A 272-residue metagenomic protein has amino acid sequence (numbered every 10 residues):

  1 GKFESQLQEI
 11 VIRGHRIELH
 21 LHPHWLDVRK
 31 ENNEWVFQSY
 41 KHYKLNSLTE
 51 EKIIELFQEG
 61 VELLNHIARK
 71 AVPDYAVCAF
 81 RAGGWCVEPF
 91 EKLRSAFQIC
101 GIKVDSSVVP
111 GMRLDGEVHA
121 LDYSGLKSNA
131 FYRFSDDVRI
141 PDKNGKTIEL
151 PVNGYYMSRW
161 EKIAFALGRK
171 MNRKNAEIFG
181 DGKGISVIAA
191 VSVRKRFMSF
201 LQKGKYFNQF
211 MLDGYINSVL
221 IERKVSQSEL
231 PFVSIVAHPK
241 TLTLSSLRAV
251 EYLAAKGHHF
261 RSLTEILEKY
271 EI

Functional and structural regions predicted by a protein language model:
G1, L26-D27, P89, R113-L114 (+3 more regions): Flexible loop/turn segments at secondary-structure boundaries
G1-C86, G145-E149, G154-E161, F232: Metal-dependent polysaccharide deacetylase catalytic core of the NodB/CE4 family, i.e., the active-site-bearing domain
F3-Q8, F57-N65, R94, V219-R223 (+1 more regions): Generic structural signal for well-ordered alpha-helices, preferentially at hydrophobic/aromatic core positions
I12-G14, C100, E229, K256: Structured helix-beta-strand junction loops
R16, K103, H259: Residue-level detector of anion-binding/catalytic polar loops
A79-S226: Active-site-adjacent pocket scaffolds in enzyme catalytic domains
S106-R113, H259-I272: A generic structural motif
V225-S246, L263: Substrate-binding cleft of secreted/luminal carbohydrate-active enzymes
